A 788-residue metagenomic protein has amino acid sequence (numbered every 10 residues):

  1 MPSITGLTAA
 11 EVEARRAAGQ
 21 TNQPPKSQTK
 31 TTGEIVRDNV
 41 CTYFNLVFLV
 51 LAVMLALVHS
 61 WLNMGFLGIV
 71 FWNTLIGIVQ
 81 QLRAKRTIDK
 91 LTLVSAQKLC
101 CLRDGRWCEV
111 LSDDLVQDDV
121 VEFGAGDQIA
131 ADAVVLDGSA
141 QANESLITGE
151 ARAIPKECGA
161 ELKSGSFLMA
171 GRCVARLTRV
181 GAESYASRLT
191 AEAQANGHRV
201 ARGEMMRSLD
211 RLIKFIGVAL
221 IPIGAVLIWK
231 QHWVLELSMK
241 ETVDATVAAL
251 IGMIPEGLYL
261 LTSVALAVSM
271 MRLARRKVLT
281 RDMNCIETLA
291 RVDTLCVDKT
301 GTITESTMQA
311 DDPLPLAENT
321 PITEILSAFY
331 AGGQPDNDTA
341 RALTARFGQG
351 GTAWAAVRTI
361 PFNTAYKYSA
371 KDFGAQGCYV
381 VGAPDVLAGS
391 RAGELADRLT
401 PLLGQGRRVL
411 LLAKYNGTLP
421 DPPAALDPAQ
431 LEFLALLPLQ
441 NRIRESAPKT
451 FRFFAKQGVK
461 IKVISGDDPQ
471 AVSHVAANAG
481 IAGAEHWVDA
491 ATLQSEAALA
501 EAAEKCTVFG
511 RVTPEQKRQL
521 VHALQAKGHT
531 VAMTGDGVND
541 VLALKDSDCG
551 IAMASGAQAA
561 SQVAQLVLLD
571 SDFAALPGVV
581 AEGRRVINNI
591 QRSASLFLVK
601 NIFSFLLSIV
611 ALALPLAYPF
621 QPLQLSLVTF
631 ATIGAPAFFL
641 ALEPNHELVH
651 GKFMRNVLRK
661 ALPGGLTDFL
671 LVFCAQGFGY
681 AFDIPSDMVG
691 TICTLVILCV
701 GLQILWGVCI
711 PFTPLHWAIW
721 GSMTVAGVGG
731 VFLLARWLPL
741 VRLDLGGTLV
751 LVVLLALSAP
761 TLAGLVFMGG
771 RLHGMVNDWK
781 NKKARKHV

Functional and structural regions predicted by a protein language model:
P2-G6, A10, R16-K26, T74 (+3 more regions): Actuator/coupling domain of P-type ATPases
T21-C101, W107, R211, F215 (+2 more regions): Transmembrane helix-loop-helix hairpins at the membrane interface
L46-G68, V218-I254, V268-K277, I602-P622 (+2 more regions): Helix-interface capping motifs at the ends of transmembrane segments in multi-pass membrane proteins
G65, A96-D210, L493-A503, T507 (+1 more regions): Cytosolic catalytic regions of P-type ion-transporting ATPases
L93, Q97-R103, G257-I325, A331 (+1 more regions): Conserved catalytic phosphorylation-site environment of P-type ATPases
L227, L266, G483-A532, S547 (+2 more regions): Membrane-embedded transport module
R291-E432, L439, R452-F453, I461-S473 (+4 more regions): Cytosolic catalytic regions of ATP/NTP-dependent phosphoryl-transfer enzymes
